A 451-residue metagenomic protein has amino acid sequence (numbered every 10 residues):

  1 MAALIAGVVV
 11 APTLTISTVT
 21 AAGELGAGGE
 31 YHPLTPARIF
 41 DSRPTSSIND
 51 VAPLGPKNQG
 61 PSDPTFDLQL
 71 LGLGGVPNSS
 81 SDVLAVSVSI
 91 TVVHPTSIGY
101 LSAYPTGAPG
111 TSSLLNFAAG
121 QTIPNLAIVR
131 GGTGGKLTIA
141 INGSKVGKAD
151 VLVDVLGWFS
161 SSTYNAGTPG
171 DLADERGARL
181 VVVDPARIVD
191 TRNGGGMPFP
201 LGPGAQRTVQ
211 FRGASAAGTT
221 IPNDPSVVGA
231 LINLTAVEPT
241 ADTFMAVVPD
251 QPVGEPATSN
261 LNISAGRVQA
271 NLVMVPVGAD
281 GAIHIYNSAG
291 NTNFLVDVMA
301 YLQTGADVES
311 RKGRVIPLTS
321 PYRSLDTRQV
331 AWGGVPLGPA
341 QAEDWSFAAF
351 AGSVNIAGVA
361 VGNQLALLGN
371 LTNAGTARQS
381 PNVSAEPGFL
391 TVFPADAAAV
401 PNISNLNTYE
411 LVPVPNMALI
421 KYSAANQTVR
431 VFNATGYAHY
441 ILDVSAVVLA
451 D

Functional and structural regions predicted by a protein language model:
A2, G7, A11-D451: Short edge beta-strands and adjacent beta->alpha junctions
